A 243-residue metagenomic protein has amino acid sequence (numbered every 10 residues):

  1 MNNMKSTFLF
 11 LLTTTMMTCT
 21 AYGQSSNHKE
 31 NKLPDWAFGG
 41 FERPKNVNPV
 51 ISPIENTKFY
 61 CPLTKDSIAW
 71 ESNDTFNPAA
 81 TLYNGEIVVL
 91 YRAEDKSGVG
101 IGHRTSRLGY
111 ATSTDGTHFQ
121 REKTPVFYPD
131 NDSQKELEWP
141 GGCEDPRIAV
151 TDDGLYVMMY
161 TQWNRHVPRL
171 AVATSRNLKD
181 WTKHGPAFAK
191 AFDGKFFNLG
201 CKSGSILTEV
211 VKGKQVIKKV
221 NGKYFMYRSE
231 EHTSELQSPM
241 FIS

Functional and structural regions predicted by a protein language model:
M1-N27: Bacterial Sec-dependent N-terminal signal peptides
Q24-N77, T81-G141, A149-S238, S243: Beta-rich carbohydrate-recognition and catalytic domains
